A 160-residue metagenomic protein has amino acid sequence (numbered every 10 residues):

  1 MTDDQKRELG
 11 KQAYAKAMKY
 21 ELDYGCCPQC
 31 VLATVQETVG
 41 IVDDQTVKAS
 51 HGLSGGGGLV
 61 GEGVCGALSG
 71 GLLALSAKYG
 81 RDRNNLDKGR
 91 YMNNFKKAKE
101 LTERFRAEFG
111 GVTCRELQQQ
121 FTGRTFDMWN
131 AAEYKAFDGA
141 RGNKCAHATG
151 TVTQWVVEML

Functional and structural regions predicted by a protein language model:
M1-D23: Polybasic, low-complexity association/targeting segments
T2-R7, V35-G52, R124-W129: Acidic-glycine-rich active-site phosphate/pyrophosphate-binding loop
A15-L22, S54-G63, A136-R141: A short glycine/serine-rich beta->alpha loop
K19-D23, C30-I41: Long, hydrophobic N-terminal alpha-helical segment
C27, C65, C114: Short cysteine clusters
Q29-T34, H51-G55, S69-S76: Contiguous, well-ordered alpha-helical segments that form the cores/surfaces of helical PPI scaffolds
A33-E37, L72-L75, K88-L160: Amphipathic alpha-helical interface segments
G57-K96: Helix-adjacent hinge/juxtasegments
